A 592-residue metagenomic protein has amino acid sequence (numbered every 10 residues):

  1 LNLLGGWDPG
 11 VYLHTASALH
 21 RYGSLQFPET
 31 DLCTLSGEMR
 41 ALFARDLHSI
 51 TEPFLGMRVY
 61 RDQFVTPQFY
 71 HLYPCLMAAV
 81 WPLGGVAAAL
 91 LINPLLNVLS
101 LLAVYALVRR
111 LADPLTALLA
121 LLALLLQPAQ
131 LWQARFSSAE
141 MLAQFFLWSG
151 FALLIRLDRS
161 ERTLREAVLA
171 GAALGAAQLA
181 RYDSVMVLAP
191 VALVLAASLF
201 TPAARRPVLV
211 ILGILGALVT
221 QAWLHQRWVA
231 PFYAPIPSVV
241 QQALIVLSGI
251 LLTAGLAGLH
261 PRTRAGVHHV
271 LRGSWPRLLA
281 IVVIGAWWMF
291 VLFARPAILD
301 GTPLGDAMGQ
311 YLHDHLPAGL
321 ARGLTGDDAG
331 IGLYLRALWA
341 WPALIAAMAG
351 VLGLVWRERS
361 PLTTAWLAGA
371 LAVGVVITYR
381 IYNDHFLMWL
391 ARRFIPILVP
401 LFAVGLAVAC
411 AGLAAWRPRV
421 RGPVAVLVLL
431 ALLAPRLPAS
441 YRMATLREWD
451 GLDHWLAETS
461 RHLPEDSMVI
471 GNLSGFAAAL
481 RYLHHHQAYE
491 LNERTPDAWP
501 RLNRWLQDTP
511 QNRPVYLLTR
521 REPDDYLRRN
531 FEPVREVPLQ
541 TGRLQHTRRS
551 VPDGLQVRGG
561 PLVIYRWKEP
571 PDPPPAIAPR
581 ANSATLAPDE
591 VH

Functional and structural regions predicted by a protein language model:
L1, S184, W223-R227, Y379-R380 (+2 more regions): Transmembrane alpha-helical segments
L19-W81, Y311-H315, L324-A329, N383-H385: Interfacial juxtamembrane loops and adjacent helix segments that form the catalytic/substrate-binding surfaces
A88-L111, S149: Transmembrane-helix motifs of polytopic, lipid-linked glycan transferases
L99-V104, A192-P202, G249-L292, W339-P361: Hydrophobic, aromatic-rich transmembrane alpha-helices and their immediate juxtamembrane boundary segments
V104-L126, Q144-F145, R159-L169, T364 (+2 more regions): Transmembrane-helix signature of polytopic, membrane-embedded enzymes that assemble or transfer cell-envelope glycans
L107, A120-L122, L153, E166-R181 (+2 more regions): Membrane-interface alpha helices of multi-pass inner-membrane proteins
R109, G150-A167, A196-A204: Membrane-interface transmembrane helices that cradle and orient dolichyl/undecaprenyl
A129-A143, Y182-D183, R206: Short acidic/glycine- and proline-prone juxtamembrane loop motifs at membrane-interface regions of multi-pass membrane
